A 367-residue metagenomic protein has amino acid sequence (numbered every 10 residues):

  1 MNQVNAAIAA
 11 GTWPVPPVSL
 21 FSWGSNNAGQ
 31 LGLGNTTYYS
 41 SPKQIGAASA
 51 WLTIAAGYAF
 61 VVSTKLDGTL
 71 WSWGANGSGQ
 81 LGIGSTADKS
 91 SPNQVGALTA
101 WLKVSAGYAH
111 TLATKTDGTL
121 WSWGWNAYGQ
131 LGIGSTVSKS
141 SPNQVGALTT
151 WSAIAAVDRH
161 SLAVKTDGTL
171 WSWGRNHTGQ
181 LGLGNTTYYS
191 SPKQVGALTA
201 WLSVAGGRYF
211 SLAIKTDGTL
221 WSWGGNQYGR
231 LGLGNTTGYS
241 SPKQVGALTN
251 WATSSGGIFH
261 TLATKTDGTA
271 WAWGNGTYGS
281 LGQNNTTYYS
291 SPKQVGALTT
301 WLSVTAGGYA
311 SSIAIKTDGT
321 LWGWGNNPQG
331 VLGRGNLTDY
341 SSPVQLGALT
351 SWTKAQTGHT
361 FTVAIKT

Functional and structural regions predicted by a protein language model:
M1-W23, K366-T367: Enriched but not universal
V18, A59, G68, A109 (+10 more regions): Short coil/turn segments that connect the beta-strands within blades of beta-propeller domains
F21-S40, G74-S90, W123-S140, W173-K193 (+4 more regions): Short glycine/serine- and acidic-residue-enriched loop/turn motifs that recur at repeat junctions
S22, F60-S63, S72, H110-A113 (+11 more regions): Conserved core positions of repeat-based scaffolds
I45-A47, V95-G96, V145-G146, V195-G196 (+3 more regions): Surface loop/turn motifs at the tips and blade-to-blade linkers of beta-strand repeat domains
L52-T53, L66-T69, A100-S105, T116-T119 (+9 more regions): Tandem repeat domain/solenoid detector
A355-T367: Blade-level signature of beta-propeller repeat domains, shared across WD40, Kelch, NHL, RCC1 and BNR/Asp-box propellers
